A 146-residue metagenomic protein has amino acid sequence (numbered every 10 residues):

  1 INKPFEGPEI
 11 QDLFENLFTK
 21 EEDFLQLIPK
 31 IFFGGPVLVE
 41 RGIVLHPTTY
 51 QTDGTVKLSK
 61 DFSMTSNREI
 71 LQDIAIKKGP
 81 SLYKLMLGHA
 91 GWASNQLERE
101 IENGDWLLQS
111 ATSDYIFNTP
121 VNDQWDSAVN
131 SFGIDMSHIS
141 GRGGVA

Functional and structural regions predicted by a protein language model:
I1-L85, A90-A146: A short aromatic-anchored loop/beta-hairpin motif
